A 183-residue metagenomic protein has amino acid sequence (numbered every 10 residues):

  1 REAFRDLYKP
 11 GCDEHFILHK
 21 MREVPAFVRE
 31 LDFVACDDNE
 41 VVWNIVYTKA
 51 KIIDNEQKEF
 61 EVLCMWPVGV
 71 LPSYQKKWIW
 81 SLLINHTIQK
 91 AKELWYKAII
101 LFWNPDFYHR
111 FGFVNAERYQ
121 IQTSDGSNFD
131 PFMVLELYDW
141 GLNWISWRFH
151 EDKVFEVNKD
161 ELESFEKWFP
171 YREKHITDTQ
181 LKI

Functional and structural regions predicted by a protein language model:
F4-I52: Active-site rim helix/loop that mediates acceptor-substrate recognition in acyltransferases
E30-L31, A35-D38, W66-G69, Y96 (+1 more regions): Internal, conserved structured core segments that host functional sites
D38-N39, S73, E136-G141: Short loop segments at secondary-structure junctions
E40, K58, L71-L82, L94 (+1 more regions): Conserved glycine-rich acetyl-CoA-binding loop
A50-M65, Q75: A conserved beta-turn-beta hairpin within the catalytic core of GNAT-like acetyltransferases that forms part
M65, V70, K76-A91, I100-L101: Conserved acetyl-CoA-binding loop-helix of GNAT-fold acetyltransferases
E93-K97, W103-S127: Conserved active-site alpha-helix within GNAT-family acetyltransferase domains
D139-I183: Acidic/histidine-enriched, glycine/proline-rich intrinsically disordered or flexible terminal extensions
